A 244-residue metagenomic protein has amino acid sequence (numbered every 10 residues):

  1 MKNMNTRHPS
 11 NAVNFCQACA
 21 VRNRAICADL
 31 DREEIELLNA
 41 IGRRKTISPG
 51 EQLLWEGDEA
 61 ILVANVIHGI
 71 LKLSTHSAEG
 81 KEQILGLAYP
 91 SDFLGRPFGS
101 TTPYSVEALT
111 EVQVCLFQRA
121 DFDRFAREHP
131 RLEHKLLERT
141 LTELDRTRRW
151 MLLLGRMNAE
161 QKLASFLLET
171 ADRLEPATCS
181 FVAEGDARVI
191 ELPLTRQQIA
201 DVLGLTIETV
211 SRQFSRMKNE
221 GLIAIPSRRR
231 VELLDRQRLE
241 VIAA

Functional and structural regions predicted by a protein language model:
M1-P176, S180, R216-E220, L233-A244: Cytosolic regulatory regions built on CNB/CRP/Popeye-like sensor folds
D172-A244: Phosphate-/nucleic-acid-contacting segments
